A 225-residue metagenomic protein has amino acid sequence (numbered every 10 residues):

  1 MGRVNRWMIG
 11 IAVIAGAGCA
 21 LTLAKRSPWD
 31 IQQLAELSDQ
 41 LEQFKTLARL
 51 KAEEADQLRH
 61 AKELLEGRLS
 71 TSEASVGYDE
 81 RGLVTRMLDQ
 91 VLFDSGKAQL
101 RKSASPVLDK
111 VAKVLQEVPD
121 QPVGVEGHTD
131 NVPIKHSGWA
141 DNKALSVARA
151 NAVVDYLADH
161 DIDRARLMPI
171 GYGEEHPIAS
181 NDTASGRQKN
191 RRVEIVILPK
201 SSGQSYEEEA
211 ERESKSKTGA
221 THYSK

Functional and structural regions predicted by a protein language model:
M1-I9: Bacterial N-terminal signal peptides that target proteins for export
R3, A48, R59, S146 (+1 more regions): Short alpha-helical segments used as structural interaction elements across diverse proteins
G10-G16: Bacterial N-terminal signal peptides
L23-P122, P199-K225: Periplasmic peptidoglycan-binding/tethering modules of Gram-negative envelope proteins
K97-K102, H128-E208, S214-K225: Periplasmic OmpA-like peptidoglycan-binding domain that tethers envelope proteins to the cell wall
